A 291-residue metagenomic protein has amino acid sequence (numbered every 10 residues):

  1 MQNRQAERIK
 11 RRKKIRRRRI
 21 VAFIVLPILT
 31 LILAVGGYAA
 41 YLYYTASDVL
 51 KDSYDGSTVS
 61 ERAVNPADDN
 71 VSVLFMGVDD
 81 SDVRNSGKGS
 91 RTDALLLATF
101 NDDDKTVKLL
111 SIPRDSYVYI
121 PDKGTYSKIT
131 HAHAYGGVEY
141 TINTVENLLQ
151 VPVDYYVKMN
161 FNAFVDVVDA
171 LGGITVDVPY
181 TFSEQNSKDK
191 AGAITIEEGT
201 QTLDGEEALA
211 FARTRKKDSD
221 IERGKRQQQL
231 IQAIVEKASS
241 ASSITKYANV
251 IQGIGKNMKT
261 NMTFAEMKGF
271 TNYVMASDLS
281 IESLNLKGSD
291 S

Functional and structural regions predicted by a protein language model:
M1-L29, A34-S291: Non-catalytic, solvent-exposed segments at the cell envelope interface
